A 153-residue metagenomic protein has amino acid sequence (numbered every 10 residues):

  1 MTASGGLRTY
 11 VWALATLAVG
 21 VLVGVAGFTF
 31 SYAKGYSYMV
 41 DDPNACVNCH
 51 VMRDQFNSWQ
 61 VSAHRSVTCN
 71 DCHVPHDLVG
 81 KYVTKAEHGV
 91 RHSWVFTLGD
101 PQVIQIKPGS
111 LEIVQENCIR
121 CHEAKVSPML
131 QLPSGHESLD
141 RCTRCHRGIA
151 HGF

Functional and structural regions predicted by a protein language model:
T2-F153: Short sequence/structural segments immediately N-terminal
